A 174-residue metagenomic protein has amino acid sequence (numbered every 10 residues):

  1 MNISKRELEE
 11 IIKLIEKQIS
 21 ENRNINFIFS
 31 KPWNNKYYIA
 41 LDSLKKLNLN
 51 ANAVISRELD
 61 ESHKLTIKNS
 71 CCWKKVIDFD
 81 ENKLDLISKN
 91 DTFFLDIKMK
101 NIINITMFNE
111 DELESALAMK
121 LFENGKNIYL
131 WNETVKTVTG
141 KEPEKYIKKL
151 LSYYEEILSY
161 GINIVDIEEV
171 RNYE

Functional and structural regions predicted by a protein language model:
M1-L113, A118-E174: A cross-family phosphate/adenosyl-ligand binding-site feature
